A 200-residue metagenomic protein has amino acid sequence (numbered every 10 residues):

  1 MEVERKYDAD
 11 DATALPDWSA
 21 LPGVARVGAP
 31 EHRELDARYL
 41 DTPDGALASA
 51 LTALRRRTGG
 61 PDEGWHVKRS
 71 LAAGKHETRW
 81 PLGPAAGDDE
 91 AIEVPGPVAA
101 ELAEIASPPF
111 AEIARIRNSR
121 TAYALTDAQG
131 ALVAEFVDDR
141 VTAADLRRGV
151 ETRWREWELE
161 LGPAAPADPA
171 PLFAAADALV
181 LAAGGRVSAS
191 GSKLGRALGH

Functional and structural regions predicted by a protein language model:
M1-H200: Phosphate-end processing signature that detects enzymes handling 5′-triphosphorylated RNA and polyphosphate
